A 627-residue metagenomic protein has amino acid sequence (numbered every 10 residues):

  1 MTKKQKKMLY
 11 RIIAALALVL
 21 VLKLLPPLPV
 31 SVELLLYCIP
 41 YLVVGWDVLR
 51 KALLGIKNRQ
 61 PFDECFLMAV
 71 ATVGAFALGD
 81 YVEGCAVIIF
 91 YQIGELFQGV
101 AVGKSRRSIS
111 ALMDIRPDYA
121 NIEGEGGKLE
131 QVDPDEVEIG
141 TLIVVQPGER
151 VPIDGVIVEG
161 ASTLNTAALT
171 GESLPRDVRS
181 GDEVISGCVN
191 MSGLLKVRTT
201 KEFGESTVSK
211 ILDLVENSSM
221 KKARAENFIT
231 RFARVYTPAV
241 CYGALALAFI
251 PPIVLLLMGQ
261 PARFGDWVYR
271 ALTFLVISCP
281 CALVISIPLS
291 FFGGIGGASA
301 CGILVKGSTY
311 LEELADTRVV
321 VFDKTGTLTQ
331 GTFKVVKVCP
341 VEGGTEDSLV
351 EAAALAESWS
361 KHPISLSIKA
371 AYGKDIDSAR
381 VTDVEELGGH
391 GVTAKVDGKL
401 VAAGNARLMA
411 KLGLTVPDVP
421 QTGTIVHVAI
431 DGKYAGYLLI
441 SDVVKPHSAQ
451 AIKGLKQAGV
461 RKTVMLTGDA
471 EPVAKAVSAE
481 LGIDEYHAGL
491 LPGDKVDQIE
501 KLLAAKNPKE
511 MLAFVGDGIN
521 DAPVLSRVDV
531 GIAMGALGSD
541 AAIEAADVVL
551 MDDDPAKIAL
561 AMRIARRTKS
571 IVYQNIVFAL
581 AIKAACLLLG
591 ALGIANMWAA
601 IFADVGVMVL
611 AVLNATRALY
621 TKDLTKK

Functional and structural regions predicted by a protein language model:
M1-V30, V102, G126-L129, S209 (+5 more regions): Flexible metal-binding regulatory segments at protein termini and peripheral loops
T2, L20-P29, K51-G55, V73-L78 (+11 more regions): Membrane-embedded alpha-helical bundles of multi-pass transporters
I12-L16, N227-M258, A271-F291, Y573-F602: Bilayer-spanning, highly hydrophobic alpha-helical transmembrane segments
L22-P27, Y37-E123, E138-I143, R150 (+5 more regions): Actuator/coupling domain of P-type ATPases
A52, D80, A101, A120 (+27 more regions): Residue-level signature of catalytic and energy-coupling elements of molecular machines, predominantly ATP/GTP-dependent
L53-P61, F97-S110, L289-S308, T616-K627: Juxtamembrane helix-loop transition segments at the membrane interface in multi-pass membrane proteins
D63-M68, S108-E123, A298-K324: Membrane-cytosol interface motif
A111-L112, G126, S308-V530, R563-R566 (+1 more regions): Cytosolic catalytic headpiece
